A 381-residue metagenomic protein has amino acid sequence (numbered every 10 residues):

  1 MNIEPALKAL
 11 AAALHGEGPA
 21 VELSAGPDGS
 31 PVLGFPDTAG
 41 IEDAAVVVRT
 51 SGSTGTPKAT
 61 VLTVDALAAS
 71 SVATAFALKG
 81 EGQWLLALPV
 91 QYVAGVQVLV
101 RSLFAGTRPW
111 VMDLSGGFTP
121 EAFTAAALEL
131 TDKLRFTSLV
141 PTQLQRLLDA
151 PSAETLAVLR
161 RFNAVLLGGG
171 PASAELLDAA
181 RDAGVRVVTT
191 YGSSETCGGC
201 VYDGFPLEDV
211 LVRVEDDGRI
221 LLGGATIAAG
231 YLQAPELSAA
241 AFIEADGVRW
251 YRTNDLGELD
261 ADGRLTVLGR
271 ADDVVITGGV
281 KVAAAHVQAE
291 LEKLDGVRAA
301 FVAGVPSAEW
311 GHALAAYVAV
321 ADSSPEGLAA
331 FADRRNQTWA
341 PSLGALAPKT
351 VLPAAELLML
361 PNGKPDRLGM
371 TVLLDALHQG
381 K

Functional and structural regions predicted by a protein language model:
M1-V47, T56-V61: Nucleotide 5′-phosphate-binding alpha/beta core
D43-V72, K79: Conserved AMP-binding A3 loop
V64-S70, L85-R146, V188: AMP-binding/adenylate-forming
D149-D203, R213: Gly/Ser/Thr-rich phosphate-binding loop
D209-E236, A261-D262, D366: Conserved beta-loop-beta connector loops within the AMP-binding
G224, R249, L256-G344: AMP-binding/adenylate-forming catalytic core of the ANL superfamily
I227-N254, A271-D272, Q288: Conserved ANL (AMP-binding/adenylate-forming) active-site segment centered on the GW(Y/F)…HTG consensus within
V275, A303, A315-Y317, Q337-K381: Conserved C-terminal "lid"/linker of ANL adenylate-forming enzymes
